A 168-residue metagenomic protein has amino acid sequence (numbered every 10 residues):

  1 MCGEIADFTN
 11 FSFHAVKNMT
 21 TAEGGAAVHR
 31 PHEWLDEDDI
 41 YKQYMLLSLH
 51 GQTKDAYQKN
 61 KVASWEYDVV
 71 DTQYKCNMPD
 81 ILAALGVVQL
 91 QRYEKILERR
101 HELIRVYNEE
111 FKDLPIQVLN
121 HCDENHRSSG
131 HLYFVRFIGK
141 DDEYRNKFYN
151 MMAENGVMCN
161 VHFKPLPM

Functional and structural regions predicted by a protein language model:
M1-E4, G25-A26, Q52: Gly/Ser/Thr-rich helix-start
M1-M19, W65-V69: Conserved active-site segment immediately N-terminal to the catalytic lysine that forms the internal aldimine
E4-D7, E23, V87, E98: A broad detector of short, well-ordered amphipathic alpha-helices that serve as recognition/interaction surfaces
D7, V28-H29, D55: Short, electropositive, low-hydrophobicity segments enriched in small/polar residues
N10, A26, L132-F134: Short aromatic/hydrophobic contact patches that present stacked aromatics for nucleic-acid/ligand binding
F13, H29, F137: Glycine-rich, N-terminal phosphate-binding loop of Rossmann-like dinucleotide-binding domains
N18-A27: Glycine-rich phosphate-binding loop of ATP-grasp-fold ATP-dependent ligases
H32-M168: PLP-dependent aminotransferase class I/II
